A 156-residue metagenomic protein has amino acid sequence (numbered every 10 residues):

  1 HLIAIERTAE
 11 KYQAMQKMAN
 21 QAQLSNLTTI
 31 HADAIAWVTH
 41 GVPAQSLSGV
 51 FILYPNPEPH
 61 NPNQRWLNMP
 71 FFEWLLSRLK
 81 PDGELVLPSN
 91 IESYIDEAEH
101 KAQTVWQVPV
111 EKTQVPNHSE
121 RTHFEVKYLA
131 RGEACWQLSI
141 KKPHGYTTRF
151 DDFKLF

Functional and structural regions predicted by a protein language model:
H1-E6: Conserved SAM-binding motif I beta-strand of class I
E10-A14, I95: Short alpha-helix immediately C-terminal to the canonical SAM-binding loop
M15-Q45, G49: S-adenosyl-L-methionine
Q21, L47, W66-P70, Q103-V105: Glycine-rich, phosphate-binding/catalytic loops in enzymes
L47-W66: A short SAM/SAH-binding and catalytic strip from SAM-dependent methyltransferases
Y54-P55, P88-E92: Short strand-turn motif at the edge of the Rossmann-like AdoMet-binding core
R65-E84: A short glycine-rich, Lys/Arg-flanked "PGG" loop and its adjoining helix->strand segment in the class I
Y94-F156: Class I S-adenosyl-L-methionine
